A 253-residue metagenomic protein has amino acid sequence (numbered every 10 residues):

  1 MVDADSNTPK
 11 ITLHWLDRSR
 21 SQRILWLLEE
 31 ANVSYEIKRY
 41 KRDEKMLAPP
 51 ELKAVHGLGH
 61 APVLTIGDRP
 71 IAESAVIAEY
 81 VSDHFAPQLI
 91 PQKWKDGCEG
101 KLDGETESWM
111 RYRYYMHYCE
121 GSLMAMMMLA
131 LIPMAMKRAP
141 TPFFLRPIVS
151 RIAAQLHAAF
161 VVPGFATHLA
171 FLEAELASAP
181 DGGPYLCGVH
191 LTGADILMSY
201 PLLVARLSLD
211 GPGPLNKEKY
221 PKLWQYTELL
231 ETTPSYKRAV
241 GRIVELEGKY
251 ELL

Functional and structural regions predicted by a protein language model:
V2-Q155: GST-like domain detector, emphasizing the conserved glutathione-binding G-site in the N-terminal thioredoxin-like
L28, L64, L172, D195 (+1 more regions): Residue-level signal for nonpolar/aromatic packing positions in well-ordered secondary structure
A75, M127, L209, V240-G241: Short, flexible helix/strand-to-coil boundary loops that buttress conserved ligand/catalytic motifs in alpha/beta
S82, M128, P201-L202, L229 (+1 more regions): Active-site-flanking alpha-helical
F85, L176-P180, P234: A general structural signal marking secondary-structure boundaries and capping sites
Y115-Q225: GST-like fold's C-terminal all-alpha helical module
P221-K237: Short, mixed-charge aromatic SLiMs
Y236-L253: C-terminal helix/juxtamembrane-tail motif
